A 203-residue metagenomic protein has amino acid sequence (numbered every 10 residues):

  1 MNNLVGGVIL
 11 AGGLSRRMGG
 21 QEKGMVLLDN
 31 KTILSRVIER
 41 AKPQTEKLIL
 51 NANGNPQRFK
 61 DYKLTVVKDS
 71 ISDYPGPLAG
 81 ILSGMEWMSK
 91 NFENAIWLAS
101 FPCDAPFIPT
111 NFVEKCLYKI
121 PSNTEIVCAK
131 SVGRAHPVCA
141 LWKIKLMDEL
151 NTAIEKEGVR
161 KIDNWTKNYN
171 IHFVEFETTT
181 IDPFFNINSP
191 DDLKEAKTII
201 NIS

Functional and structural regions predicted by a protein language model:
N2-V159, K167-P183, P190-D191, E195-I202: Nucleotide and nucleotide-moiety/phosphate-recognizing core
